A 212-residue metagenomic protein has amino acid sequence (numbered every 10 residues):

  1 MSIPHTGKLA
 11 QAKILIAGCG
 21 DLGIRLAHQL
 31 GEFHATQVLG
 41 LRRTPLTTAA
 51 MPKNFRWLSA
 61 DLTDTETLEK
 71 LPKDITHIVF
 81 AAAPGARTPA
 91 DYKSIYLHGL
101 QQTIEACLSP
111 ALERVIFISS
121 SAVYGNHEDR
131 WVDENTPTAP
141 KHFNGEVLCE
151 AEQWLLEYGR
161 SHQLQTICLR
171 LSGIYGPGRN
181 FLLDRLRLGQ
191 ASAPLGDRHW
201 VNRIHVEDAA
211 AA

Functional and structural regions predicted by a protein language model:
I14-G18: Conserved N-terminal Rossmann-fold NAD(P)-binding element of oxidoreductases
G23-I24: N-terminal Rossmann-fold NAD(P) dinucleotide-binding loop
G40-L46, L62: N-terminal Rossmann-fold cofactor-binding loop
F55-T76: Conserved Rossmann-fold cofactor-binding substructure of NAD(P)-dependent oxidoreductases
I75-I116: NAD(P)-cofactor binding segment of oxidoreductase domains
Q102-F143: Conserved Rossmann-fold NAD(P)-dependent oxidoreductase catalytic core, especially the SDR/UDP-sugar
E128-C168: Catalytic helix-loop patch of NAD(P)-dependent Rossmann-fold dehydrogenases
Q153-V201: NAD(P)-dependent short-chain dehydrogenase/reductase
